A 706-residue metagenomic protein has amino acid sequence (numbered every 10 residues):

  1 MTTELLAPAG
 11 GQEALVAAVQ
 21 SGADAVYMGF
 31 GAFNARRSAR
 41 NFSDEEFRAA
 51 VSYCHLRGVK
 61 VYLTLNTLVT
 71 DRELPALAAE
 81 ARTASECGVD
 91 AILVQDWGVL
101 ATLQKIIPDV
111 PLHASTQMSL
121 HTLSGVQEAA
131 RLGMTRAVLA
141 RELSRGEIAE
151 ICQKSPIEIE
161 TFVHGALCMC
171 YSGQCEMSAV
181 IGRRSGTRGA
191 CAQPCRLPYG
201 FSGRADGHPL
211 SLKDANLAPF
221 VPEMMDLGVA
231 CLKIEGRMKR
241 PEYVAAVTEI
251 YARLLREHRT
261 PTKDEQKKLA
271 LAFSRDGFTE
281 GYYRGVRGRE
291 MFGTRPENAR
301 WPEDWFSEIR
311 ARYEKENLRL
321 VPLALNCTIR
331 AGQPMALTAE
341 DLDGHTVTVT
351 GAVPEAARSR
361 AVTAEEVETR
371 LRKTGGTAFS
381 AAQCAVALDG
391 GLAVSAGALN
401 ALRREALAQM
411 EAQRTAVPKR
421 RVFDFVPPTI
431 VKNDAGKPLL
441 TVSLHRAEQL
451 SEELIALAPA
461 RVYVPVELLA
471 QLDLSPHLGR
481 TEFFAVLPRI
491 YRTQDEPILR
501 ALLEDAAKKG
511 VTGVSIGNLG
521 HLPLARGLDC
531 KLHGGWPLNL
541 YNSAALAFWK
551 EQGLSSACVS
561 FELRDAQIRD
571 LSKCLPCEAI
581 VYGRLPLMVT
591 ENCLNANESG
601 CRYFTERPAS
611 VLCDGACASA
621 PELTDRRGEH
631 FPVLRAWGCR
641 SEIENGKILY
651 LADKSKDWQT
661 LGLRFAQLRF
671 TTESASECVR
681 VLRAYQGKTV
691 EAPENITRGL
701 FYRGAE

Functional and structural regions predicted by a protein language model:
M1-S21, A25-A35, R48-S85, V94 (+4 more regions): Surface-exposed amphipathic alpha-helical tracts and adjacent flexible/coil segments at the periphery of soluble enzymes
A35-N41: Short glycine-enriched, charge-decorated loop/helix-capping segments at active-site entrances that position
F42-F47: Glycine-rich, highly charged phosphate/nucleotide-binding loops
L123-S124: Conserved nucleotide-cofactor-binding alpha/beta core module
